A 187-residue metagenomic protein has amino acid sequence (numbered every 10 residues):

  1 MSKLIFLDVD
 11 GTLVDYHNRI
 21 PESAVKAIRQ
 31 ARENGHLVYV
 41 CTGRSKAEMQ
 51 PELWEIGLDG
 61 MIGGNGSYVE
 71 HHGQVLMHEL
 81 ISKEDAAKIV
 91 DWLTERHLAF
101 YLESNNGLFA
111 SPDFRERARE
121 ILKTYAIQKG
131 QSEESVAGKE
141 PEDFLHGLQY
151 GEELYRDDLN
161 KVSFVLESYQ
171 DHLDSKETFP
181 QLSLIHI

Functional and structural regions predicted by a protein language model:
M1, D10, C41-E52, V162-V165: N-terminal-biased segments
M1-S2, G63: Short, small/polar residue-rich loop motifs at catalytic or cofactor-binding pockets
S2, G35, H97, D157-L159: A general structural motif
K3-H17: Asp-based phosphoryl-transfer active-site loop
D10, H186-I187: Conserved adenylation A10 loop of the ANL superfamily
H17, E22-I127: Active-site phosphate-binding/coordination module
S104-I185: Conserved acidic, metal-coordinating active-site core of Asp-based, Mg2+-dependent phosphoryl-transfer enzymes
